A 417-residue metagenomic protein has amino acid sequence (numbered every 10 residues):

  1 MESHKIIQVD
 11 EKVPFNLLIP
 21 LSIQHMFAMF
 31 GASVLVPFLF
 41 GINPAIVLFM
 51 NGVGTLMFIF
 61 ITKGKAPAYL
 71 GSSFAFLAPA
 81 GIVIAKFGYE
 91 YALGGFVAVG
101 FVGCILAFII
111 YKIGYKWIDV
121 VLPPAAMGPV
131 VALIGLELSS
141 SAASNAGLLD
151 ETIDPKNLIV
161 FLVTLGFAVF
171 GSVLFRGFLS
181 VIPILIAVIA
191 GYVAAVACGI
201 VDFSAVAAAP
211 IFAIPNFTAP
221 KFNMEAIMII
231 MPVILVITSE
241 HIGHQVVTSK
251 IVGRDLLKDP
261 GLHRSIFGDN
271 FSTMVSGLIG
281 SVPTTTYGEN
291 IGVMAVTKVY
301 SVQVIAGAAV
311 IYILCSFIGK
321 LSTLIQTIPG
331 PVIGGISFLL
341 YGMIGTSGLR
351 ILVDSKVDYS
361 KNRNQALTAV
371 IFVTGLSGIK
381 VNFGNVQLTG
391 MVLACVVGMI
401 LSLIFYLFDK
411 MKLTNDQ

Functional and structural regions predicted by a protein language model:
M1-E2, F30-V34, T164-G171, I182 (+5 more regions): Juxtamembrane interface elements at the cytosolic ends of transmembrane helices in multi-pass membrane proteins
M1-P20, F203-N216, K250-L257, R264-S265 (+1 more regions): Intrinsically disordered, low-complexity non-transmembrane regions of multi-pass membrane transporters
E2-N16, F38-I59, K65, P232-V302: Membrane-embedded helical hairpins/re-entrant loop segments and their flanking transmembrane helices within multi-pass
N16-M29, P155-L165, I182-P183, C198 (+2 more regions): Hydrophobic, membrane-embedded alpha-helices of multi-pass small-molecule transporters
L21-G54, A66-Y91: Transmembrane helix-boundary motif of multi-pass solute transporters/channels
I42-L48, G64-F76, I118-M127, S180-L185 (+4 more regions): Short, non-helical or kinked segments that cap or interrupt transmembrane helices
G54-A66, C104-I118, A168-R176, I242-G253 (+2 more regions): C-terminal ends of transmembrane helices
A85-S204, G307-A309, L314-D416: Membrane-embedded alpha-helical modules
